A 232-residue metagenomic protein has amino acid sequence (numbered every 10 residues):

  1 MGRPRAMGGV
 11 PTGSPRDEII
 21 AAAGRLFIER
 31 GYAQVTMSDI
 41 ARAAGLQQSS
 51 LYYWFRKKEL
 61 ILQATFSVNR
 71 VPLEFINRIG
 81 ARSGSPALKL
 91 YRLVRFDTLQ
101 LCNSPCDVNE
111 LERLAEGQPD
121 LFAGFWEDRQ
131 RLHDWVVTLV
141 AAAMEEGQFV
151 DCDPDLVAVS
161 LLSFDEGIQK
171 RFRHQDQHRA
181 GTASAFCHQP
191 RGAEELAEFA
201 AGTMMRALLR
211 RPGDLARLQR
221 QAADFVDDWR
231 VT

Functional and structural regions predicted by a protein language model:
M1, Q130-E145, K170-T232: C-terminal peripheral helix-coil segments that are non-catalytic and often amphipathic
G2-G9: Arg/Lys-rich, glycine/proline-spaced intrinsically disordered segments in nuclear chromatin/transcription regulators
E18, A22, L26-A64: Helix-turn-helix
E29-A33, S83, S104, E146-G147: Short coil/turn segments at alpha/beta junctions that flank glycine-rich nucleotide-binding fingerprints
A64, N77-N103, D107, V157-L161 (+1 more regions): Hydrophobic alpha-helical connector segments
S67-E74: Short, basic, alpha-helical segments at the C-terminal edge of helix-turn-helix-like DNA-binding modules
T98-V137, E146-F149, D155-L156: Short secondary-structure transition hinges
